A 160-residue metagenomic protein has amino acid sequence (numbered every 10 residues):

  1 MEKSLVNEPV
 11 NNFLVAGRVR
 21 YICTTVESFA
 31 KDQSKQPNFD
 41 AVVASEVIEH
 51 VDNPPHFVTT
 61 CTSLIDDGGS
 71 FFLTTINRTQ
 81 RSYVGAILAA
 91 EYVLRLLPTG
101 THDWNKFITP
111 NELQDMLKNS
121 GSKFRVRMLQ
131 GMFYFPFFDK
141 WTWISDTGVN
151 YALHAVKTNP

Functional and structural regions predicted by a protein language model:
F13-K31: Conserved SAM-binding strand-loop segment of SAM-dependent methyltransferases
E27-V42: A short acidic, Gly/Pro-enriched loop at the edge of an enzyme's catalytic core that lines a small-molecule cofactor
D40-N53: A short SAM/SAH-binding and catalytic strip from SAM-dependent methyltransferases
V51-C61: A short, conserved alpha-helix within the catalytic core of class I
H56, S70-R95: Conserved class I S-adenosyl-L-methionine
T75, Y92-E112: Acceptor-substrate binding/catalytic loop of class I
W104-S122, L129: Short alpha-helix
D139-P160: Core SAM-dependent methyltransferase catalytic element
